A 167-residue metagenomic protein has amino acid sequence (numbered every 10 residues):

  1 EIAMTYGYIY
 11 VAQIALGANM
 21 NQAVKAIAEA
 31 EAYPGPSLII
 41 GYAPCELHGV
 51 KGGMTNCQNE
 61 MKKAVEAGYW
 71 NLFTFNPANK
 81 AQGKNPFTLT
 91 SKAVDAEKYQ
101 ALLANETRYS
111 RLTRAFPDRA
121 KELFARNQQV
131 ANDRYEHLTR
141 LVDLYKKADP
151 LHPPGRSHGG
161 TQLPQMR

Functional and structural regions predicted by a protein language model:
E1-G7: Phosphate/pyrophosphate-binding betaalpha-module
Y10-A15: Short catalytic-loop micro-motif centered on adjacent basic/acidic residues
L16-V24: Active-site glycine- and acidic-residue-rich loops that bind and position anionic ligands or nucleotide-like cofactors
A23-E122, R126, T139-R140, P154-R156: Glycine/aspartate-rich loop-and-adjacent alpha/beta segment that forms the canonical ThDP
Y109, Y135-L138, G160-L163: Intrinsically disordered, low-complexity regions
N127, A131-P153: Long, highly charged low-complexity segments enriched in Glu/Asp and Lys/Arg with interspersed Ser/Thr
G155-R167: Acidic, low-complexity intrinsically disordered tails
